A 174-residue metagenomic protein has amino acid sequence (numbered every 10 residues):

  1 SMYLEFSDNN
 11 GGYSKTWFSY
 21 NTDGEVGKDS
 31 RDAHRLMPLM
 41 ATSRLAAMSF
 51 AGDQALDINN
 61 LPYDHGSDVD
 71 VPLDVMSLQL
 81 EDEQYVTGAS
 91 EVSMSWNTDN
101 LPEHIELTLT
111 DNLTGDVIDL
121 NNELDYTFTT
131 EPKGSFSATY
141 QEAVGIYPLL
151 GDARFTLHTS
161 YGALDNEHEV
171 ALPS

Functional and structural regions predicted by a protein language model:
S1-S174: Compositionally biased Ser/Thr/Gly- and acidic/asparagine-rich, proline-interspersed low-complexity stretches
